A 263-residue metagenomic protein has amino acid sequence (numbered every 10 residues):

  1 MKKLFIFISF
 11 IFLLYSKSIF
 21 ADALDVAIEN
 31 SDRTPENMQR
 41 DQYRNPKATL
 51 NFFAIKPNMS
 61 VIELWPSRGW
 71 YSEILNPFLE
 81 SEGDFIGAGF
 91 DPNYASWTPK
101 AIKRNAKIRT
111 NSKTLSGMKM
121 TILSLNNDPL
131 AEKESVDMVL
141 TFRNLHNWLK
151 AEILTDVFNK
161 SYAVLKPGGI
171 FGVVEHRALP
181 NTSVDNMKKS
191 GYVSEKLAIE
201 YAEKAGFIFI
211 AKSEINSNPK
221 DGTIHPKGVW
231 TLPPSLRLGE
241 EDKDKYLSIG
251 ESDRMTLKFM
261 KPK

Functional and structural regions predicted by a protein language model:
L24-F52, K56: Class I SAM-dependent methyltransferase Rossmann-like catalytic core, especially the SAM/SAH-binding loop
P57-S67: Conserved class I S-adenosyl-L-methionine
L79-E80, W148-L149, L165-P167: Helix-to-beta-strand junctions that scaffold the AdoMet/dcAdoMet cofactor pocket in Class I SAM-dependent enzymes
P99-N127: S-adenosyl-L-methionine
P129-V139: A short acidic, Gly/Pro-enriched loop at the edge of an enzyme's catalytic core that lines a small-molecule cofactor
L154-P167: A short glycine-rich, Lys/Arg-flanked "PGG" loop and its adjoining helix->strand segment in the class I
G168-H176: Conserved beta-strand signature within the Rossmann-like core of class I S-adenosyl-L-methionine
G222-K263: Core SAM-dependent methyltransferase catalytic element
